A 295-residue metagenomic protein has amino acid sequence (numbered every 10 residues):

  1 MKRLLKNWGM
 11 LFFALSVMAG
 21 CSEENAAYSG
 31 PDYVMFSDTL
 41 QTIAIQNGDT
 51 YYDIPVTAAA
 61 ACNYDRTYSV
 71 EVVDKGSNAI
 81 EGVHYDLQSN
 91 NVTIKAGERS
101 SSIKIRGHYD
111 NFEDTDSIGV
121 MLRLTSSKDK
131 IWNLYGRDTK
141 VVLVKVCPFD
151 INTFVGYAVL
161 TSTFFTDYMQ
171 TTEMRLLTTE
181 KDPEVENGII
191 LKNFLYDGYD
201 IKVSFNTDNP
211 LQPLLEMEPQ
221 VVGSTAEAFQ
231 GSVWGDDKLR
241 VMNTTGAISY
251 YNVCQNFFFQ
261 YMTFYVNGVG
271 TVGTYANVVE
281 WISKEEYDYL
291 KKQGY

Functional and structural regions predicted by a protein language model:
M1, Y85, I103-H108, M169-T172 (+2 more regions): Hydrophobic transmembrane alpha-helix bundles
M1-G9: Bacterial N-terminal signal peptides that target proteins for export
L4, S22-S102, G107-T161, Y289-Y295: Acidic/polar, low-complexity intrinsically disordered N-terminal segments immediately downstream of a Sec signal
V17-G20: C-terminal motif of bacterial Sec signal peptides marking the signal peptidase cleavage site
V146-Y295: Ser/Thr/Gly/Pro-rich, low-complexity flexible regions
